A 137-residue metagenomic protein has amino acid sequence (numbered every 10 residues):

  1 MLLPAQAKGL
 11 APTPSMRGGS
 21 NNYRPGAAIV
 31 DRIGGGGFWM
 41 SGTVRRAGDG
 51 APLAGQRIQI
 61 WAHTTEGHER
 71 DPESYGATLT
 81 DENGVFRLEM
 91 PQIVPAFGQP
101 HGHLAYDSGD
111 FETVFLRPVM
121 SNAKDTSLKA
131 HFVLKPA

Functional and structural regions predicted by a protein language model:
M1-L2: N-terminal export leaders
K8-A137: Beta-strand-dominated extracellular/periplasmic modules and repeats in secreted or surface-exposed proteins
